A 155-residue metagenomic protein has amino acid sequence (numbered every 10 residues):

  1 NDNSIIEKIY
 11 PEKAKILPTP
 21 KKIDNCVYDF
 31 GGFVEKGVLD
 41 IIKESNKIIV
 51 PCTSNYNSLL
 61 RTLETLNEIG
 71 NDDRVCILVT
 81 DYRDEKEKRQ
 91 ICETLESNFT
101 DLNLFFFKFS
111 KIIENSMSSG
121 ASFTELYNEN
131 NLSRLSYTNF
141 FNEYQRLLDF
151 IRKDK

Functional and structural regions predicted by a protein language model:
N1-I16: Walker A/P-loop NTP-binding active-site region of P-loop NTPases, recognizing the glycine-rich GxxxxGKT/S
P11-A14, F30-V34, S54-Y56, R83-D84: Short beta->alpha connector loops
T19-V38: Switch II (G3) loop of P-loop NTPases
C26, I48-I49, V75: Short, well-ordered beta-strand core segments
F33-Y56: Inter-motif core of Ras-like GTPase G domains
L59-T80: Conserved C-terminal guanine-recognition region of P-loop GTPase G domains, centered on the G4
R83-K86, C92-Y127: Beta-strand-loop-alpha "switch" segments that mediate conformational coupling across diverse proteins
T124-K155: NTP-binding/hydrolysis catalytic cores, primarily Walker-type P-loop NTPases
